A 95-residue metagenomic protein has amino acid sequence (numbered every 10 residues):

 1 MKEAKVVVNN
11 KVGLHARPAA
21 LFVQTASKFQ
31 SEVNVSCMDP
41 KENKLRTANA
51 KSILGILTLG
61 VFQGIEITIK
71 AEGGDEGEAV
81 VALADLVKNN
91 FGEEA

Functional and structural regions predicted by a protein language model:
M1-N10: Short amphipathic
A4, V33, I65-I67: Conserved beta-strand core positions
V8, L45, T68, E72: Generic anion/oxyanion-binding catalytic loop in active/binding sites
N9-L54, T58-F62: Compact, glycine-rich, soluble single-domain proteins
T58, F62-A95: C-terminal structural segments of small proteins and small subunits
